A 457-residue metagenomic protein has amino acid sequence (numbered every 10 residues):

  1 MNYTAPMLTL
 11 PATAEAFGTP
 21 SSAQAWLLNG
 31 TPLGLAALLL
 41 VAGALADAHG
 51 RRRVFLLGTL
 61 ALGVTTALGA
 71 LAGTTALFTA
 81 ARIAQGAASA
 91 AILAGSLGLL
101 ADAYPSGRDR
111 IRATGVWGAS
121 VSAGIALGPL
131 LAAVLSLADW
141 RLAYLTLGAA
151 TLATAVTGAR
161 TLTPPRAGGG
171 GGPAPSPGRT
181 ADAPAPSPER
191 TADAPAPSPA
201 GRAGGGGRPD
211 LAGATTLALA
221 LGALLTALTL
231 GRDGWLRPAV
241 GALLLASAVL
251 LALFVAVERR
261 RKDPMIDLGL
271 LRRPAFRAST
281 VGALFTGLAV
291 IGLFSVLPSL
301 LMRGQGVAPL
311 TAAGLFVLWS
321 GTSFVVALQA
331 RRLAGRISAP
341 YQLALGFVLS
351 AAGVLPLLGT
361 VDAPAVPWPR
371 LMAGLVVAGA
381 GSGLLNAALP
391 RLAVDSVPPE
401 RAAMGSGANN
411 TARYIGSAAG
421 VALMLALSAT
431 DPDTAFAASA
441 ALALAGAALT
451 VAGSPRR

Functional and structural regions predicted by a protein language model:
M1-N2, P6-L8, S21, A149 (+2 more regions): 12-transmembrane solute porter fold
M1-T161, L358, A426, T430: Transmembrane-helix bundle of Major Facilitator Superfamily
L27-G30, L57, A80-A81, L93 (+11 more regions): Hydrophobic core positions of alpha-helical segments in small-molecule transporters and transporter systems
L33, A37, L60, V64-L68 (+14 more regions): Generic alpha-helical transmembrane segments of integral inner-membrane proteins, especially permease/transport modules
G43, A70-L77, A159-L162, G231-G234 (+3 more regions): Transmembrane helix-loop junctions and nearby membrane-interface residues
L57, D109-V121, G206-T215, R272 (+1 more regions): Cytoplasmic-side transmembrane-helix entry/capping segments in multi-pass membrane proteins
R110, D139-W140, R237-P238, A308 (+2 more regions): Membrane-helix interface segments
L137-A183, R190-G282, S439-A440: Hydrophobic transmembrane-helix bundles of small-molecule transporters
